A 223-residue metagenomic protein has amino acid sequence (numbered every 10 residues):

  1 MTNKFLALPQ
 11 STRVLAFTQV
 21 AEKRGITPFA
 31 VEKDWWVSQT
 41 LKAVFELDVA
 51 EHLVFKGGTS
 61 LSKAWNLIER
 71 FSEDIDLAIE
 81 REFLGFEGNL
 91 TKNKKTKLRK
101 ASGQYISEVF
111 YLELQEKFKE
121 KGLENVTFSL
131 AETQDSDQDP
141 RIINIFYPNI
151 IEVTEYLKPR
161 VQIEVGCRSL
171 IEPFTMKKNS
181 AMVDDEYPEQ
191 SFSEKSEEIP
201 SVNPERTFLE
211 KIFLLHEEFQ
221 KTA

Functional and structural regions predicted by a protein language model:
M1-V54, N66: Helical scaffold of the NTase/Pol beta-like nucleotidyltransferase catalytic core
F5, T18, S38-L41, K97-A223: Catalytic cores of NTP-dependent nucleotidyl/adenyl transfer enzymes across multiple folds
L6-S11, V54-N66, V183-E194: Short charge-dense sequence patches
F29-K33, L67-I68, K95, R99 (+1 more regions): Short secondary-structure transition/capping motifs
D34, D74-D76, E164: Acidic side chains
F45-I75, I79-E87: Active-site nucleotide-donor binding segment shared across nucleotidyl transfer reactions
I79-Q104: Catalytic palm subdomain of template-directed nucleic-acid polymerases, centered on the conserved carboxylate motif
